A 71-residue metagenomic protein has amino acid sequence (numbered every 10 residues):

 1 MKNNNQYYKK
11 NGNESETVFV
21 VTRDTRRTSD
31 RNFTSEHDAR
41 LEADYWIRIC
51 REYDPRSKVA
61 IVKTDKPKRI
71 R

Functional and structural regions predicted by a protein language model:
K2-K9, T28, R40, D44-R71: Short, mixed-charge low-complexity intrinsically disordered segments
N3-N32: N-terminal acidic leader/helix
F33-H37: Conserved aromatic
